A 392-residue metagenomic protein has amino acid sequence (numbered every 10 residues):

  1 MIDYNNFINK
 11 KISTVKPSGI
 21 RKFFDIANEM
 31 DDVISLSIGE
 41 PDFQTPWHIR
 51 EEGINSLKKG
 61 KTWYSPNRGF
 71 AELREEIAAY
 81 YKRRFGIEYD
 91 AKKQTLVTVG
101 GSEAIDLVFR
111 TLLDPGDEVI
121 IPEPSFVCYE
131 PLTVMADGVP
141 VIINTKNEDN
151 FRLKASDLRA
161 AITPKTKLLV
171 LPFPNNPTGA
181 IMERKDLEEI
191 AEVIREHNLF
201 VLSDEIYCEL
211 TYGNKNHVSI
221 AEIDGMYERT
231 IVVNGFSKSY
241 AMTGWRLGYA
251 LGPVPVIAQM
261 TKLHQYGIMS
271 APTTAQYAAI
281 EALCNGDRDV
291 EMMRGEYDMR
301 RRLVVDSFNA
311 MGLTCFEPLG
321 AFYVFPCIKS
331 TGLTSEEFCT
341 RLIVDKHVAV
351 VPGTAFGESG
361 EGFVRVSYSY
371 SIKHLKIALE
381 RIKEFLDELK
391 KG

Functional and structural regions predicted by a protein language model:
M1-I8, S13-K16, F24-M30, I34 (+3 more regions): PLP-dependent class I/II
F23, E52, K59-W63, E76-R83: Glycine-rich loop-to-alpha-helix module at the N-terminal edge of alpha/beta enzyme cores
Y64-S65, E291: Short, surface-exposed loop/turn segments at secondary-structure junctions
R68-G69: Short beta-strand to alpha-helix junction loop
L73-I77, G100: Conserved AMP-binding/adenylate-forming core of the ANL superfamily
